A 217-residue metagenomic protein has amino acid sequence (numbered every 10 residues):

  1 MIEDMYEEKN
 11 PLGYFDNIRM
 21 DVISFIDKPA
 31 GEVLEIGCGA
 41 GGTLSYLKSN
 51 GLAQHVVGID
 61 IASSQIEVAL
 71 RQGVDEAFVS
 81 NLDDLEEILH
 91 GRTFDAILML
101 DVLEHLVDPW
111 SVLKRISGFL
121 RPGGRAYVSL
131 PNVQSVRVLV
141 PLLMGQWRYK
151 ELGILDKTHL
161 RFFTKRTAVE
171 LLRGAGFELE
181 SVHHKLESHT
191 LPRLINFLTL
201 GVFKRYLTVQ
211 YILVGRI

Functional and structural regions predicted by a protein language model:
M1-R92, A96, W110-L113, L130 (+4 more regions): Conserved N-terminal segment of class I S-adenosyl-L-methionine
D4, M144-I154, L194-F197: Short glycine/proline- and charge-enriched loop/turn segments that cap or connect secondary-structure elements
A96-V102: A short beta-strand submotif of the Rossmann-like class I SAM-dependent methyltransferase core that lines
L106-V107, L130, Q134: A structural helix-start
V107-S111, V138: Short N-terminal helix/helix-N-cap motif within the alpha/beta-hydrolase-1
S111-P122: A short glycine-rich, Lys/Arg-flanked "PGG" loop and its adjoining helix->strand segment in the class I
G124-L130: Conserved beta-strand signature within the Rossmann-like core of class I S-adenosyl-L-methionine
K150-T167: Acceptor-substrate binding/catalytic loop of class I
